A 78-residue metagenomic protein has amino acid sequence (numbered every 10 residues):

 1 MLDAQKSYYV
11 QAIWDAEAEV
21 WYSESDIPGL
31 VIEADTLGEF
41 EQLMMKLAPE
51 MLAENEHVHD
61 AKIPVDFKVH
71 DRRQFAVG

Functional and structural regions predicted by a protein language model:
M1-Q11, G38, Q42-G78: Short, charged, surface-exposed hinge/linker loops at domain edges that act as mobile lids or interdomain connectors
Y9, I13-I27: Short aromatic-glycine-(Arg/Gly/Cys) micro-motifs in beta-strand/loop hairpins
W21, I32-A34, Q74-A76: Intrinsically disordered, low-complexity acidic/polar segments
P28-E39: A short, exposed loop/beta-hairpin motif centered on an aromatic-Gly-Thr core
